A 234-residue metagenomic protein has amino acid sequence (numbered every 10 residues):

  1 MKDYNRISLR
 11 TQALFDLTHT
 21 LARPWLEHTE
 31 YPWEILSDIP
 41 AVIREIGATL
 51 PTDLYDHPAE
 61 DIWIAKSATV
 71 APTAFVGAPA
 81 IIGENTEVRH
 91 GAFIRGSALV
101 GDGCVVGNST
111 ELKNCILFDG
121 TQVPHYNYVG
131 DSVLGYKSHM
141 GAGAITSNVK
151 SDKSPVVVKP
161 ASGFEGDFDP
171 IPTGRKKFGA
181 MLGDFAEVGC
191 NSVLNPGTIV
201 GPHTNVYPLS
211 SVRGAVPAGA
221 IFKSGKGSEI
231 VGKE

Functional and structural regions predicted by a protein language model:
M1-D61, D169-P170, H203, L209 (+2 more regions): Terminal amphipathic alpha-helical/low-complexity segments used for targeting or macromolecular assembly
S8-L9, Y55-A59, G77, V88 (+3 more regions): N-proximal short alpha-helices
R23, L117, P124-E234: Glycine-rich hexapeptide-repeat left-handed beta-helix
E30-E34, L117-D119, D184: Short, solvent-exposed linear motifs at loop/edge-of-secondary-structure regions
D56, I62, A74, A92 (+3 more regions): A generic local structural motif
P72-V106, N148-V149, V156-F168, P172 (+1 more regions): Short secondary-structure boundary segments
